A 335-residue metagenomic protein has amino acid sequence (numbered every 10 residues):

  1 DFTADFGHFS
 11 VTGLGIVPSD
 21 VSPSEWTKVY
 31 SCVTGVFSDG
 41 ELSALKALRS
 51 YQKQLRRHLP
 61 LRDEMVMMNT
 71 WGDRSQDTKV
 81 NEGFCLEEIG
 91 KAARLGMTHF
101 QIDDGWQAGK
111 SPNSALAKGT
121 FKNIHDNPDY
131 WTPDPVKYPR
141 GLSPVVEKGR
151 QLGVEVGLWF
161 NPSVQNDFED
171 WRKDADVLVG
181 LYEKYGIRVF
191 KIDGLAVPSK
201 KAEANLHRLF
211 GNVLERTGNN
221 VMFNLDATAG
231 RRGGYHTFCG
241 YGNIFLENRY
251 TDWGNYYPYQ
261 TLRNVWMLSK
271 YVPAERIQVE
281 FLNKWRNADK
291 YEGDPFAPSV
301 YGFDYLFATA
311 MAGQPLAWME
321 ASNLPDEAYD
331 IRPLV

Functional and structural regions predicted by a protein language model:
D1-R49: N-terminal accessory beta-strand-rich subdomains and adjacent acidic, glycine-rich linkers that precede catalytic cores
A4, P60-L61, Q151, R216: A generic structural signal for short, non-catalytic loop/turn and secondary-structure boundary residues
H8, M65, N220: A residue-level signal for beta-strand positions that form part of recognition/binding surfaces within mature
S19, S24-V29, F210-V335: Active-site-proximal substrate-binding groove within the catalytic cores of carbohydrate-active enzymes
V36-A44, S50-R62, F223: Acidic/polar, glycine-enriched structural segments that form the non-catalytic walls/loops of the carbohydrate-binding
E41-L42, T78-V80, Y235-H236, A321-S322: Short conserved micro-motifs at the rims of enzyme active sites and ligand-binding pockets
E64-K200: Aromatic-lined carbohydrate-binding/catalytic grooves of carbohydrate-active enzymes
D170-G240: Hydrophobic, well-ordered secondary-structure scaffolds
